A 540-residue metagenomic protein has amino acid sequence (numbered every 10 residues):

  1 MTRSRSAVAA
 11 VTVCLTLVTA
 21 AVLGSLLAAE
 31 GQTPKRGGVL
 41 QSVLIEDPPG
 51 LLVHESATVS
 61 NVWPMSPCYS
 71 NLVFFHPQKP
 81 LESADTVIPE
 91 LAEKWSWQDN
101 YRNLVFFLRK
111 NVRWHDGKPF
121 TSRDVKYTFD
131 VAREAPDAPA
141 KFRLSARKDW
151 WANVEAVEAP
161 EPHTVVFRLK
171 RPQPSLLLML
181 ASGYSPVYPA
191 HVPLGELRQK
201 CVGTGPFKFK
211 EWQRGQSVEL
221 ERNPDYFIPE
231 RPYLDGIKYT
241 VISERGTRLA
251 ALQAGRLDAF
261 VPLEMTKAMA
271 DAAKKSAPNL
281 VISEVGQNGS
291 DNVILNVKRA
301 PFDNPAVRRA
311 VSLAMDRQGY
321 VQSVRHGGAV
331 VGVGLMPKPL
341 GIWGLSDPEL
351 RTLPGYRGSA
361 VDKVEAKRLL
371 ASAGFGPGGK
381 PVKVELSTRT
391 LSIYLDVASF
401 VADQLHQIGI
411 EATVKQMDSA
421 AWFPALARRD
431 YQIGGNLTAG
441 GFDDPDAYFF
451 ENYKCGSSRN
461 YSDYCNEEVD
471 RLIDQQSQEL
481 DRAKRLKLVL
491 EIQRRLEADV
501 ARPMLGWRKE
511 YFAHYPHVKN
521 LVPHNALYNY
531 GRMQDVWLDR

Functional and structural regions predicted by a protein language model:
T33, R102, A306, V321 (+5 more regions): Extracytoplasmic/peripheral linker and loop segments enriched in polar/acidic and small residues with frequent Thr/Pro
V43-D99, D130, K200-V202: N-terminal lobe/hinge region of extracytoplasmic solute-binding protein
Y69, V73-E82, A152, Q173 (+5 more regions): Gly/Pro-rich hinge or "lid" segments in bacterial periplasmic/extracellular proteins
F107, K126, F142-A190: Surface-exposed binding/hinge segments that line and control ligand-binding clefts or catalytic entry sites
R109, G195, P224-D271, A402-D403 (+2 more regions): Ligand-site clamp/hinge motif
A132, P139, V157, K210-E219 (+4 more regions): Extracellular/periplasmic solute-recognition and catalytic clefts
V331-S372, L391-D396: Structural transition elements
F512-R540: Long beta-strand-rich cores associated with HINT superfamily self-processing modules
